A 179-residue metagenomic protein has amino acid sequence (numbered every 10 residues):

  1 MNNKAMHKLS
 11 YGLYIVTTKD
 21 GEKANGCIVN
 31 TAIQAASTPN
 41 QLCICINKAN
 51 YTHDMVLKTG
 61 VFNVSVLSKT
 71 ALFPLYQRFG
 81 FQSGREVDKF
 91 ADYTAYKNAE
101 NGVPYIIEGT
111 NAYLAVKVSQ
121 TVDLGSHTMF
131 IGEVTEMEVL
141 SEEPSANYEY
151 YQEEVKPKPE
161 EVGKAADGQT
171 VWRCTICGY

Functional and structural regions predicted by a protein language model:
M1-I176: Basic, polyanion-binding surface patches
